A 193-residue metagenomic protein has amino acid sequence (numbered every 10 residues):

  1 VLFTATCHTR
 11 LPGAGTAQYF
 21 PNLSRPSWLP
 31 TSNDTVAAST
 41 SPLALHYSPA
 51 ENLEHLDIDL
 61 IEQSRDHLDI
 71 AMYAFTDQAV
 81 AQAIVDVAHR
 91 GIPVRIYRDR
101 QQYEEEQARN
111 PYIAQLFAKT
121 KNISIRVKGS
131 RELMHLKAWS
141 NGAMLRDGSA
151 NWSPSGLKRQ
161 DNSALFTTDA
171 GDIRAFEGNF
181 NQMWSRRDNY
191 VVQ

Functional and structural regions predicted by a protein language model:
V1-H55: Short, compositionally biased "basic patch" segments
Y19-N22, Y103-H135: Ligand-binding grooves and catalytic loops that recognize ribose/phosphate and carbohydrate rings, and esterified lipid
F20-S24, S140, M144-Q193: Signature of lipid phosphatidyltransferase scaffolds
L43-P49, I70-Y73, I123-I125: Short, flexible loop segments at the rims of nucleotide/cofactor-binding pockets, characterized by
L53-L56, L60-D66, D172-F180: DNA replication sliding-clamp ring fold and its partner-interaction surfaces
D57-T120: Primarily the HKD phosphodiesterase
D69-M72, R95-R98, R126-V127, S140 (+2 more regions): Structural recognition of the beta-strand scaffold that forms the well-ordered cores of secreted hydrolase catalytic
A74-Q78, R100-E104, R131-L133, L145 (+2 more regions): Solvent-exposed loop/turn segments at secondary-structure junctions within structured extracellular/periplasmic domains
